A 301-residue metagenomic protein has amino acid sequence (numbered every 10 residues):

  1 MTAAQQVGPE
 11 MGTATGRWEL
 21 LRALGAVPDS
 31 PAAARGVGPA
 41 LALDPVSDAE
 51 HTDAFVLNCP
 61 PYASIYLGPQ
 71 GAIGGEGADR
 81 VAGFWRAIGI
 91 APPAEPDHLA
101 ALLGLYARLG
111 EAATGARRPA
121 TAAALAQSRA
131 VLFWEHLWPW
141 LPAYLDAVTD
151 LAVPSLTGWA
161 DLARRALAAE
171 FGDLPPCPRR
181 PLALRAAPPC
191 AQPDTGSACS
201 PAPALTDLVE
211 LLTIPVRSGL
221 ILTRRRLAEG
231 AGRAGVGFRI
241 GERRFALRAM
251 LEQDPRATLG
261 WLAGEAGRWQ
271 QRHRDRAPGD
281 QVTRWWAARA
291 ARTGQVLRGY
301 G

Functional and structural regions predicted by a protein language model:
M1-G301: Surface/interface-facing alpha-helical segments and adjacent flexible terminal/loop regions used for partner/assembly
